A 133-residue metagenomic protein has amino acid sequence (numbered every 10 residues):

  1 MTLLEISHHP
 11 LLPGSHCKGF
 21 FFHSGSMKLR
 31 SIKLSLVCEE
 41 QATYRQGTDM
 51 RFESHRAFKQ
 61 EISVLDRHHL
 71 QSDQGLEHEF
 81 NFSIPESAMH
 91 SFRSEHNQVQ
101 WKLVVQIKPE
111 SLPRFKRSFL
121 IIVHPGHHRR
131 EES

Functional and structural regions predicted by a protein language model:
M1-S133: C-terminal beta-sandwich interaction modules and adjacent acidic, Ser/Thr/Pro/Gly-rich low-complexity tails used
